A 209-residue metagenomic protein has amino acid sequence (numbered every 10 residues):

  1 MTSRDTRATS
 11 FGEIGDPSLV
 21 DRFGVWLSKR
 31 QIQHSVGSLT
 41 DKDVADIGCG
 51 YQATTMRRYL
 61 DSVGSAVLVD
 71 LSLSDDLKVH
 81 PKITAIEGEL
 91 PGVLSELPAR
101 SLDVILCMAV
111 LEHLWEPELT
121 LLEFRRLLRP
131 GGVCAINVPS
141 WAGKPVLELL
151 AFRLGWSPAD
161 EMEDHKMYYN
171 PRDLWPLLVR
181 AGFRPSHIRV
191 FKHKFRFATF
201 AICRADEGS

Functional and structural regions predicted by a protein language model:
M1-P98, V104, L121, H165-M167 (+1 more regions): Conserved N-terminal segment of class I S-adenosyl-L-methionine
S18-L19, W115-E123, V133-G208: S-adenosyl-L-methionine-dependent methyltransferase catalytic module, highlighting the catalytic core
A45, L111-E112: Residue-level micro-sites within transmembrane alpha helices that shape and flank functional polar/acidic positions
L71-S72, M108, V138-P139: Short loop/turn segments at strand-loop or loop-helix junctions that form parts of catalytic or ligand-binding pockets
V104-V110: A short beta-strand submotif of the Rossmann-like class I SAM-dependent methyltransferase core that lines
